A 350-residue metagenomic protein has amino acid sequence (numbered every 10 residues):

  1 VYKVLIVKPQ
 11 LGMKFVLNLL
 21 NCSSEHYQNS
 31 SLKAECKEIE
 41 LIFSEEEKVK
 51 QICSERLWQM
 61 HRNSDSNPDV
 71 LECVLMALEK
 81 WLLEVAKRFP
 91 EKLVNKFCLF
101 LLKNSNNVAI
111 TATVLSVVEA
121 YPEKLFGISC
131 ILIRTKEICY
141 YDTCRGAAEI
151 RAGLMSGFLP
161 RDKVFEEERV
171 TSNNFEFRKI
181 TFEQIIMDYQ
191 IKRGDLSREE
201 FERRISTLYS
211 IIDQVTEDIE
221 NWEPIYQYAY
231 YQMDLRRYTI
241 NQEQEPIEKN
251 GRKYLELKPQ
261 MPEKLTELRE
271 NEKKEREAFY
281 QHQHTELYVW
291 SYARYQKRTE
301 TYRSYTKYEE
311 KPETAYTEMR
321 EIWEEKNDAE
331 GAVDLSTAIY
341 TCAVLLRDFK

Functional and structural regions predicted by a protein language model:
V1-K350: Extended alpha-helical scaffold segments
